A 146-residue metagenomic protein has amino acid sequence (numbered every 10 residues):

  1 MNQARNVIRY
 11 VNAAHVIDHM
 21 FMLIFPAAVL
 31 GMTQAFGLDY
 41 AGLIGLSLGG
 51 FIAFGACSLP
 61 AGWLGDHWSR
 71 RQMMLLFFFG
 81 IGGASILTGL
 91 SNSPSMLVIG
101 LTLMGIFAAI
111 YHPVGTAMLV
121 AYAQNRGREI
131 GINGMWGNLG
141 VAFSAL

Functional and structural regions predicted by a protein language model:
Q3-A27: Pair of pore-lining "gating" transmembrane helices in MFS-fold secondary transporters
H15, S47, F51, F78 (+1 more regions): Small-residue-rich transmembrane alpha-helices and their cytosolic helix-loop interfaces in multi-pass secondary
H19, L23, G105-P113, A142: Small-residue-rich segments within alpha-helical transmembrane domains of MFS-like 12-TM solute carriers
L23, F51-L59, A142: Residue-level signature of mid-helix packing/kink "hotspots" within the transmembrane helices of 12-pass Major
A28-G55: Extracellular/periplasmic helix-loop-helix junction of adjacent transmembrane segments in MFS-like secondary
A56-N92: Conserved MFS/SLC helix-loop-helix module at the cytosolic interface between two early adjacent transmembrane helices
A84, S95-L103: Paired small-residue
G100-G137: Cytoplasmic helix-loop-helix junction between adjacent transmembrane helices in 12-TM secondary transporters
